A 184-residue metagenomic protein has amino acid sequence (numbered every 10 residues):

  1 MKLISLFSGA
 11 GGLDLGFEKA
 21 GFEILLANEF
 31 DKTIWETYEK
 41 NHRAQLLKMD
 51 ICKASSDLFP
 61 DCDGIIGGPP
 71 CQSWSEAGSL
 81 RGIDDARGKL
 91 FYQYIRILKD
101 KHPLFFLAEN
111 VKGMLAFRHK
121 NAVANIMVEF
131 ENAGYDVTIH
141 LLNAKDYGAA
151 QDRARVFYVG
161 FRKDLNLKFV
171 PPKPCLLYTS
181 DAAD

Functional and structural regions predicted by a protein language model:
M1-L3: Extreme N-terminal starter segment of soluble prokaryotic enzymes
F7-S8: Class I SAM-dependent methyltransferase "Motif I" SAM/SAH-binding loop
L26-A27: Conserved SAM-binding motif I beta-strand of class I
D31: Conserved SAM/SAH-binding beta-strand->alpha-helix loop
W35: Short alpha-helix immediately C-terminal to the canonical SAM-binding loop
E39-Q45: Short, conserved SAM-binding/catalytic segment of Class I S-adenosyl-L-methionine-dependent methyltransferases
A54-G64, Q72-S180: Class I S-adenosyl-L-methionine
